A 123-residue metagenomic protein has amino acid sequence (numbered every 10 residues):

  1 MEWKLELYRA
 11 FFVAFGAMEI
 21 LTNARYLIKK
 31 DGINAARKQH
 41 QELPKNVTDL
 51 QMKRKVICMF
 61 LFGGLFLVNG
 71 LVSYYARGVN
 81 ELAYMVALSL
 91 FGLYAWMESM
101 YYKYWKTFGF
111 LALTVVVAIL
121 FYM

Functional and structural regions predicted by a protein language model:
W3-E19: Alpha-helical transmembrane segments
F11-G16, E81-F91, F110-L113: Hydrophobic core segments of alpha-helical transmembrane domains in multi-pass membrane proteins
T22-K55: Cytosolic, membrane-interface loops and tails of multi-pass inner-membrane proteins
L50-K55, Y74-Y84, S99-Y102: Short, amphipathic, aromatic/basic-enriched membrane-interface segments that mark the entry/exit of transmembrane
F60-A87: Alpha-helical transmembrane segments and their membrane-interface junctions in multi-pass membrane proteins
V68-A76, W96-Y101, Y122-M123: Juxtamembrane "helix-exit" motif on the non-cytosolic side of transmembrane helices
L90-G109: Membrane-helix boundary connector in multi-pass membrane proteins
K106-M123: Final/C-terminal transmembrane alpha-helix of multipass membrane proteins
